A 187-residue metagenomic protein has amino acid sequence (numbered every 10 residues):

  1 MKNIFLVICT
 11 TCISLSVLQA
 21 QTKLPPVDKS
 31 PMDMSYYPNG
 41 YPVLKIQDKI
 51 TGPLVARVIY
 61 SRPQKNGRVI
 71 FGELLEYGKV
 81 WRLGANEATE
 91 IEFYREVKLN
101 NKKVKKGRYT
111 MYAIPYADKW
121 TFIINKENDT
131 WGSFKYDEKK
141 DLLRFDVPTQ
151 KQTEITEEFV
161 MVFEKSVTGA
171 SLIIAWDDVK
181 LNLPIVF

Functional and structural regions predicted by a protein language model:
M1, K65-R68, K103: Short hydrophobic/aromatic-rich motifs at helix boundaries and adjacent loops
M1-L24: Bacterial Sec-dependent N-terminal signal peptides
Q21-R82, S133-F187: Primarily secretory-pathway and cell-envelope proteins
K79-T130: Mid-length scaffold segments of soluble, non-membrane domains
